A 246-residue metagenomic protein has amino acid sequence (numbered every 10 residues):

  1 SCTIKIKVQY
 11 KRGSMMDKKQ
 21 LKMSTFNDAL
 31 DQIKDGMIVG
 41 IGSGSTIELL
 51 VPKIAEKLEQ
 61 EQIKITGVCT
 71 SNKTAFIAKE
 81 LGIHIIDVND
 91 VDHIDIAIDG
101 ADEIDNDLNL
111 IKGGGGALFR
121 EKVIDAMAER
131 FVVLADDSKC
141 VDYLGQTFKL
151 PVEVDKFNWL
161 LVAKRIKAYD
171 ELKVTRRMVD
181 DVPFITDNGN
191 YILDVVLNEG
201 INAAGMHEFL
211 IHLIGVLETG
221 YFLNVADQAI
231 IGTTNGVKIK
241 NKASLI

Functional and structural regions predicted by a protein language model:
S1-M15: Short, Lys/Arg-enriched N-terminal segments with co-localized hydrophobic residues within the first ~10-30 amino acids
D17-K34, S43, I47-V91: Active-site catalytic microenvironments in core metabolic enzymes, especially phosphate/sugar-handling
D17-Q20, S24, N72-I246: Conserved phosphate- and dinucleotide-binding cores of soluble alpha/beta proteins, encompassing both enzyme active
